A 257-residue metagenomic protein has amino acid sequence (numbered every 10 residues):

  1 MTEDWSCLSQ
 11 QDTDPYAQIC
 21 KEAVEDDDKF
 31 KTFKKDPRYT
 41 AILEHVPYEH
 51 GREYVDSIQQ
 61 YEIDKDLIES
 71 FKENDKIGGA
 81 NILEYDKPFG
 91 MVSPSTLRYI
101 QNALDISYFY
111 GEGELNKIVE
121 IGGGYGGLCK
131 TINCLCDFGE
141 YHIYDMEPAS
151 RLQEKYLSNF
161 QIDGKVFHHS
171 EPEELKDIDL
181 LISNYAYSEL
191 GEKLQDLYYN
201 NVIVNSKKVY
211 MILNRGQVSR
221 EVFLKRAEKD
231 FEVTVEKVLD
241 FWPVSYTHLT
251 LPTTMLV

Functional and structural regions predicted by a protein language model:
M1-V92: N-terminal accessory regions of S-adenosyl-L-methionine
N81-Y110: Class I SAM-dependent methyltransferase Rossmann-like catalytic core, especially the SAM/SAH-binding loop
L115-G124: Conserved class I S-adenosyl-L-methionine
G127-C136: Conserved SAM-binding loop of SAM-dependent methyltransferases across substrates and taxa, primarily the Class I
L157-E174: S-adenosyl-L-methionine
L190-N201: A short, conserved alpha-helix within the catalytic core of class I
S206-G216: Conserved beta-strand signature within the Rossmann-like core of class I S-adenosyl-L-methionine
T247-T253: Conserved small/polar residues in nucleotide/adenosyl-binding loops
